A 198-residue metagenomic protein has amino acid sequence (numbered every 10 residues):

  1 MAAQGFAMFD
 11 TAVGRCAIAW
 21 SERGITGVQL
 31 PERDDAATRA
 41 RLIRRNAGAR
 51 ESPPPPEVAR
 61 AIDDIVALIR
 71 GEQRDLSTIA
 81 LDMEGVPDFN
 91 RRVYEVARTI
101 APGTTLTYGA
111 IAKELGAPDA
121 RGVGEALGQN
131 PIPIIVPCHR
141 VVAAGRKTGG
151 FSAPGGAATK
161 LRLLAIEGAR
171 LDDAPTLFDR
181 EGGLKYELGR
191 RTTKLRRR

Functional and structural regions predicted by a protein language model:
M1-P118, I166-R198: Basic nucleic-acid-binding alpha-helical/helix-turn surface characteristic of O6-alkylguanine DNA
W20, R33, N130, S152-G156 (+2 more regions): Residues at secondary-structure transition points
G122-V123: Helix-turn-helix DNA-binding helix
A126: Residues in the recognition helix of alpha-helical DNA-binding motifs
P131-I135: Major-groove DNA-recognition helix of helix-turn-helix-type DNA-binding domains
C138: Short cysteine clusters
V141-L163, R170: Intrinsically disordered, low-complexity basic tails/linkers immediately adjacent to helix-turn-helix/homeobox/MYB/SANT
